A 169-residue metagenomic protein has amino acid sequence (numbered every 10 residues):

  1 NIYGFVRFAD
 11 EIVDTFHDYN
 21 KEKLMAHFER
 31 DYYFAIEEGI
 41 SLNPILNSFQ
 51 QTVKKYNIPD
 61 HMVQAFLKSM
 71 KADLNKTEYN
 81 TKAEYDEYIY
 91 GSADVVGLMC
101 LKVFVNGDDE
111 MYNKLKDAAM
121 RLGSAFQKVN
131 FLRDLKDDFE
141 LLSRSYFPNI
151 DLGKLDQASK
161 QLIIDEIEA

Functional and structural regions predicted by a protein language model:
N1-A169: Acidic catalytic motifs of isoprenoid enzymes
